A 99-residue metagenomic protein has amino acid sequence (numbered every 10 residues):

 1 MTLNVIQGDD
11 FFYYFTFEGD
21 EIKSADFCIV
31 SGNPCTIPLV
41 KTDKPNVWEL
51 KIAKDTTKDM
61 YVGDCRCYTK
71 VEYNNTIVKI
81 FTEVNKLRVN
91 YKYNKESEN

Functional and structural regions predicted by a protein language model:
M1-N99: Contiguous segments within soluble domain cores/interaction surfaces
